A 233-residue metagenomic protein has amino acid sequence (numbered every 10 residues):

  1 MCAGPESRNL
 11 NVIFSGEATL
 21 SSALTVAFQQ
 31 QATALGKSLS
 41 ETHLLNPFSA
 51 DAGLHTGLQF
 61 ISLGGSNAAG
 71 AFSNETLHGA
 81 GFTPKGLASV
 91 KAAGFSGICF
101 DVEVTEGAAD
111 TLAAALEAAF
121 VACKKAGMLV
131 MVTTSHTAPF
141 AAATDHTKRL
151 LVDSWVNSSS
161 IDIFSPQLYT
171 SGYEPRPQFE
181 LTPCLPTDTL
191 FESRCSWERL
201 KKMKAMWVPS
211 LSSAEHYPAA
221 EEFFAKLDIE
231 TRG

Functional and structural regions predicted by a protein language model:
M1-E198, K202-E221: Chitinase-like catalytic core of GlcNAc-active glycosidases
A219-R232: Catalytic cores of alpha/beta
